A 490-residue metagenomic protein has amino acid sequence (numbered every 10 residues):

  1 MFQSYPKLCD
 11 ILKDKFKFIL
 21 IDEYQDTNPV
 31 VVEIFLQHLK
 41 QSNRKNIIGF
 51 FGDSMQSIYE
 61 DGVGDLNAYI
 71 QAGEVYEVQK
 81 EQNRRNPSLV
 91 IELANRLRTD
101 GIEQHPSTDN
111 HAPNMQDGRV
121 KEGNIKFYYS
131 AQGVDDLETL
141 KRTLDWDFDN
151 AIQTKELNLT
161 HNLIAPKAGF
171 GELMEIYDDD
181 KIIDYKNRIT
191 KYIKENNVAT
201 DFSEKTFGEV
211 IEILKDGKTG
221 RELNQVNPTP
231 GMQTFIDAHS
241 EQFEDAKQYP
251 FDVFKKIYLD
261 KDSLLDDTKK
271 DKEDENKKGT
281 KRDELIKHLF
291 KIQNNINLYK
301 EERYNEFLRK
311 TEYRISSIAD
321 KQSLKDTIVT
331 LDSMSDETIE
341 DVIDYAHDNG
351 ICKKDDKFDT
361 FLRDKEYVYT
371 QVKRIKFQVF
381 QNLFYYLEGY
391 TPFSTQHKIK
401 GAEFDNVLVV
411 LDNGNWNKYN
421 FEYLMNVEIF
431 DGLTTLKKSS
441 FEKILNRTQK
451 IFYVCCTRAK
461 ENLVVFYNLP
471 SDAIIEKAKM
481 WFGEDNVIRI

Functional and structural regions predicted by a protein language model:
M1-I490: The feature marks helicase ATPase cores and/or their adjacent C-terminal helical subdomains in SF1/SF2/AAA+ helicases
